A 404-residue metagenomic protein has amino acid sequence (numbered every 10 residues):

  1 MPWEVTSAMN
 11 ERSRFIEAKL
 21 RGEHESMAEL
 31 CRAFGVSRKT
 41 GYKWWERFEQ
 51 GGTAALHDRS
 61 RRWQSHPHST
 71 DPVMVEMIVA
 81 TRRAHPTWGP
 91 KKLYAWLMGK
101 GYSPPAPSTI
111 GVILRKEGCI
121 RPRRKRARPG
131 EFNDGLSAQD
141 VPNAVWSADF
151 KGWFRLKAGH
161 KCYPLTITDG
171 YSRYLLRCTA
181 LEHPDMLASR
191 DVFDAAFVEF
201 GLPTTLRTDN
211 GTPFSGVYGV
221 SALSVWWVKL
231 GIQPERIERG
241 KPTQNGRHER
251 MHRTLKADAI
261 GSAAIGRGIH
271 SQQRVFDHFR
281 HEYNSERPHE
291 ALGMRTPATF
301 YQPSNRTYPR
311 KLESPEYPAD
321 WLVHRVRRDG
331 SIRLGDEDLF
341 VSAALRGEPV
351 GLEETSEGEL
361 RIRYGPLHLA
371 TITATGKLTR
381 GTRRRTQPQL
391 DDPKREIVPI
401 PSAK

Functional and structural regions predicted by a protein language model:
M1-R14, Q64-P72: Short, Lys/Arg-enriched anionic-surface-contact patches
S7-E25, V75-A84: Short, amphipathic alpha-helical "recognition" segments used to contact nucleic acids or chromatin
F15, L30, G41-W44, G52 (+15 more regions): Mobile genetic element proteins and their domesticated derivatives, centered on retroelements and DNA transposons
T53-S147, W153, T212, S221 (+2 more regions): Basic, flexible linker segments flanking DNA-binding modules in nucleic acid-interacting mobile-element proteins
V73, S103, L114-T168, S172-Y174 (+5 more regions): Mobile-element integrase/transposase regions, centering on the N-terminal DNA-binding/Zn-coordinating module
F197-Y218, E238-G240, N245, M294-P297: Acidic/histidine-rich, metal-coordinating catalytic segments
A222-P309, G351, T355-S356: Charged alpha-helix within mobile-element recombinases
N284-K404: C-terminal, beta-rich DNA-binding module of retroviral/retroelements integrases
